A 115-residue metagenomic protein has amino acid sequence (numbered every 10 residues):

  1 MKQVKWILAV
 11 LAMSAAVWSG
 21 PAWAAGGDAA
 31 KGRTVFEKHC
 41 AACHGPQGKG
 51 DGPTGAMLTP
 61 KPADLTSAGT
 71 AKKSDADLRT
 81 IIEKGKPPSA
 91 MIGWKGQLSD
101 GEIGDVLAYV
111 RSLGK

Functional and structural regions predicted by a protein language model:
M1-D28, D77, I81, Y109-K115: Post-cleavage N-terminal segment of exported redox proteins
K2, E37-G45, L65-K73: Phosphate-binding glycine-rich loops and adjacent basic patches that engage nucleotide phosphates, nucleic-acid
S14-A15, C43-H44, E102: Amphipathic alpha-helical interaction segments
G27-A29, R33-P60, K84-G93, L113-K115: Periplasmic/extracellular electron-transfer cofactor-ligation site, primarily the c-type cytochrome heme-c attachment
T59-L113: Extracytoplasmic electron-transfer domains, predominantly the class I c-type cytochrome c fold
